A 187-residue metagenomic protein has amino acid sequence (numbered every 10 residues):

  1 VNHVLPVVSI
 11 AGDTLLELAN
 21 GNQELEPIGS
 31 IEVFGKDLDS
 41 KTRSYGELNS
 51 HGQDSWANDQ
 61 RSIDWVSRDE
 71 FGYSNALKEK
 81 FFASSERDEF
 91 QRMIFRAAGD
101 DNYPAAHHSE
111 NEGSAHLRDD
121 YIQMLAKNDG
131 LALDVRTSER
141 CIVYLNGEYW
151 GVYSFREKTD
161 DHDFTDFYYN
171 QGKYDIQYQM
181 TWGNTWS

Functional and structural regions predicted by a protein language model:
V1-S187: Phosphate-handling architecture centered on phosphoinositide signaling
